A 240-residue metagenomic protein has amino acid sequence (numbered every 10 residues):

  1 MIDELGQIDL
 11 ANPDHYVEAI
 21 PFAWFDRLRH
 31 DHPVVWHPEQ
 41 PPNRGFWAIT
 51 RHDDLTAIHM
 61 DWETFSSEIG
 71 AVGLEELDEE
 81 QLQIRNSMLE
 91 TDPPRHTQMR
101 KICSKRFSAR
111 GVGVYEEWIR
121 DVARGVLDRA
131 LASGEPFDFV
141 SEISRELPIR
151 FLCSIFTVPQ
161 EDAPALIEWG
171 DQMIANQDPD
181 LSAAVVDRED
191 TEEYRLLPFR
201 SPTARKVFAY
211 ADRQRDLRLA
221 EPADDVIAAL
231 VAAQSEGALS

Functional and structural regions predicted by a protein language model:
M1-V140, I149-I167, D171-P202: Active-site substrate-recognition loop segments, prototypically the cytochrome P450 B′-helix/B-C loop
E135, F199-S240: Conserved cytochrome P450 catalytic core segment spanning the I/J/K helices
I143: Active-site helix/loop module of the DD-peptidase/beta-lactamase fold, centered on the serine-lysine SxxK catalytic
E146: Glycine-rich nucleophile elbow surrounding the catalytic serine of serine-hydrolase chemistry
